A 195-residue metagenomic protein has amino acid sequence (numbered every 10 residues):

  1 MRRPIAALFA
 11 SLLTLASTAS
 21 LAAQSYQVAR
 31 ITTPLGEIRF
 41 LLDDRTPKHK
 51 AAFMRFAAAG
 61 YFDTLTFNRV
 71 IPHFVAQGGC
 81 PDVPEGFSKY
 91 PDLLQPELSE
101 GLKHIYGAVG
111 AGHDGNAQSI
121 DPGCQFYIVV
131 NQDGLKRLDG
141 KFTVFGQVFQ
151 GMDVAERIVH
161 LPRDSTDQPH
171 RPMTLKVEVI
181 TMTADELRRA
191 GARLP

Functional and structural regions predicted by a protein language model:
M1-P4: Positively charged n-region of N-terminal signal peptides that target proteins for export
A7-S17: Bacterial N-terminal signal peptides
A19-P195: Cyclophilin-like peptidyl-prolyl cis-trans isomerases
